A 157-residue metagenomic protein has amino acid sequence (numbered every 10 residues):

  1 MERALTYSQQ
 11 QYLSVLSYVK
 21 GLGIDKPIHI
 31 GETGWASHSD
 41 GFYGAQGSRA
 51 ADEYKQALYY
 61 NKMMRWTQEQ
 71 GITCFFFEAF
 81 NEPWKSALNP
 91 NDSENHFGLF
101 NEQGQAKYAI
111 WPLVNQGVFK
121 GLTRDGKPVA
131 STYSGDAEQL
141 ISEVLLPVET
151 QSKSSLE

Functional and structural regions predicted by a protein language model:
M1-F42, I72: Glycoside hydrolase catalytic-domain groove-lining segments
Y7-Q11, Y54-Y59: Soluble or luminal CAZymes and related metallo-dependent hydrolases
G41, A45-K55, N61-K62, W66-E157: Aromatic-rich peripheral "rim/lid" segments of glycoside hydrolase catalytic domains that contact and position glycan
